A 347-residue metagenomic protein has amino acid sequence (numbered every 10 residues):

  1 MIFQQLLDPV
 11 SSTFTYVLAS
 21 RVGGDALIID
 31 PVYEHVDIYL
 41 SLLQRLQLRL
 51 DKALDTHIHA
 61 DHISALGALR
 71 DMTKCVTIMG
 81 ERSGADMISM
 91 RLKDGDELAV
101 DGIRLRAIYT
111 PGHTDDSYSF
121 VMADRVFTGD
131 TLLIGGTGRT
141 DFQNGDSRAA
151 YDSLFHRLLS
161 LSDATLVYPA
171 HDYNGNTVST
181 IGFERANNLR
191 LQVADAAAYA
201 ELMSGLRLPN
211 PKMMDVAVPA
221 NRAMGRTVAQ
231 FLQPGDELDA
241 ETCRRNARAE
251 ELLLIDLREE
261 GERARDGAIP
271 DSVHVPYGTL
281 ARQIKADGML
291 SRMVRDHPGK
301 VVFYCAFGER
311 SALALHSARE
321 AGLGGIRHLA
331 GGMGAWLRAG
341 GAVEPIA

Functional and structural regions predicted by a protein language model:
M1-R49, S119-G129, G135: Conserved beta-strand hairpin/beta-sheet module of binuclear metal-dependent hydrolase folds, prominently
Q5, V17, E97-M122, S160: Core dinuclear metal-dependent hydrolase active-site scaffold
S12, G23-D25, Y33-Y109, N187: Active-site HxH/HxHxD metal-binding segment of metal-dependent hydrolases
L18, D30, H57, L69 (+6 more regions): Divalent metal-coordination and catalytic microenvironments
I28-P31, D51-H59, I78-E81, T110-G112 (+4 more regions): Active-site neighborhood of phospho(di)ester-bond hydrolases with catalytic His/Asp-centered motifs
I108, D271, V275-Y277, A286-R338: Catalytic cysteine-centered active loop of the rhodanese-like fold, especially the PTP/DSP P-loop
D152-L166, A170-E241: Accessory terminal helices/loops
Q230-F303, I346-A347: Positively charged, proline/Ser/Thr-rich regional signature most characteristic of the Rhodanese/CDC25-like
